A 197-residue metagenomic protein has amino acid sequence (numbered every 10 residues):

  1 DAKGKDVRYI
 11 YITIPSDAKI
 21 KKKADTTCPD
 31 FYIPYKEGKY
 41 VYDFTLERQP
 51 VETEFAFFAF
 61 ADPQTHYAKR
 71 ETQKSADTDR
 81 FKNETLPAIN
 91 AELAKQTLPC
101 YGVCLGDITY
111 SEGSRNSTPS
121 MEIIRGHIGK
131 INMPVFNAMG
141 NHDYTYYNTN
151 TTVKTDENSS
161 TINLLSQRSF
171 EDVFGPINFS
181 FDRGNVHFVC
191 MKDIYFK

Functional and structural regions predicted by a protein language model:
D1-A2, Y35-F44, D107, G140 (+1 more regions): Intrinsic structural disorder
D1-K22: A short, solvent-exposed beta-strand micro-motif common in secreted/extracellular proteins
A2, P34, E47-P50, E171 (+1 more regions): Generic marker of residues within folded, mature protein domains
G4, E37-K39, T152, S159: Intrinsic-disorder/low-complexity loop/linker signature
D6, E52-T53, T97-L98, I131-N132 (+1 more regions): Residue-level preference for short coil/turn positions at secondary-structure junctions
T13-K19, A68, A91, D143-T149 (+1 more regions): Short regulatory "switch" loops immediately downstream of catalytic or recognition motifs within protein catalytic
D17, K21-C28, Y32-R115: N-terminal active-site segment of His-dependent metallophosphoesterases
S114-K197: Extended active-site neighborhood of metal-dependent phosphoesterases/phosphodiesterases
